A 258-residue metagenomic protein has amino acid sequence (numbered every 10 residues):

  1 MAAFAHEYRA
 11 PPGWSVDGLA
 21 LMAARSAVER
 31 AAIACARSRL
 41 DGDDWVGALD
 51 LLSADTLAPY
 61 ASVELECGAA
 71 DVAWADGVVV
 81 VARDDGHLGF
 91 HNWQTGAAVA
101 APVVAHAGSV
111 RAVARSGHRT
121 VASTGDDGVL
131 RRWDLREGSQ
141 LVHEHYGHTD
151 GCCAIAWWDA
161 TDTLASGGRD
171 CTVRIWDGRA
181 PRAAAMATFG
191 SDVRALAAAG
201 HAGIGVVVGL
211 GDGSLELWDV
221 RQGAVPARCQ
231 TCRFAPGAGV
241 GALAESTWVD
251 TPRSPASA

Functional and structural regions predicted by a protein language model:
A2-Y8, A32-S62, G86-G89, W93-G96: Beta-propeller domains
A5, D44-W45, A184-D192, A197-A258: Structured C-terminal portions of repeat-based eukaryotic scaffold domains
H6-A10, Y60-E64, V99-A105, L141-G147 (+2 more regions): Short C-terminal beta-strands that terminate individual repeats in beta-propeller domains, predominantly WD40 blades
Y8-G47, C67-D71: Beta-strand-rich domains and repeat architectures in extracellular enzymes and scaffolds, especially beta-propellers
W14-A23, C67-W74, A107-R115, T149-W158 (+2 more regions): Canonical WD40 repeat/beta-propeller blade segments in eukaryotic WD-repeat proteins
V28-A34, G77-V80, A100, H118-A122 (+6 more regions): Structural hallmark of WD40 beta-propellers
A36-R39, W45, A82-D85, S123-D127 (+3 more regions): Conserved strand-to-loop turn within each blade of WD40 beta-propeller repeats
L49-L52, L88-N92, L130-D134, V173-D177 (+2 more regions): WD40-repeat beta-propellers
